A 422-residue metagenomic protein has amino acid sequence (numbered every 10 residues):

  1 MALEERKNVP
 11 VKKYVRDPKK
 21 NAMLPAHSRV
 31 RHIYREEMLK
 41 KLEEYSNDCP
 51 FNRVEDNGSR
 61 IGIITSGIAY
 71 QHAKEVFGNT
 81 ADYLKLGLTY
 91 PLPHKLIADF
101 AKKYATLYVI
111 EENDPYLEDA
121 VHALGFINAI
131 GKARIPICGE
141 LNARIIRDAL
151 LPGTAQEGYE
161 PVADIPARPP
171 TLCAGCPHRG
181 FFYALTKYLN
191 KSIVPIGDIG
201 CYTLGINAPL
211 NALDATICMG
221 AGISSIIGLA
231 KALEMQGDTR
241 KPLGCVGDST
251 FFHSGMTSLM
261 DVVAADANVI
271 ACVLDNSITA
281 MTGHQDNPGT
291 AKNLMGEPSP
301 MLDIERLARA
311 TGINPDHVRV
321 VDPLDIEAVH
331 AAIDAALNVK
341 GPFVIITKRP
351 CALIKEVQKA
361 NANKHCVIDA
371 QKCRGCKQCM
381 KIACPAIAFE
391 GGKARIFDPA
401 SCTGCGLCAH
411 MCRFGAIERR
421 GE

Functional and structural regions predicted by a protein language model:
M1-L172, P177-H178, A331, V339 (+1 more regions): Flexible, low-complexity linker and terminal segments
V30-S59, G197-I199, T203-T239: Extended redox/cofactor-interaction regions of prokaryotic respiratory oxidoreductases
G62-I64, V109-I110, V194-I196, K241-V246 (+2 more regions): Structural motif
S66-A69, D198-C201, D275-I278: Short glycine-enriched loops at secondary-structure junctions
Q71, R179, Y183, K187 (+11 more regions): Feature representing long, continuous alpha-helical segments
Y159-I223, A232: Active-site diphosphate/adenylate-binding microenvironment
K187, K191, L204, G228-T239 (+3 more regions): Conserved helix-loop functional segments at active or binding sites
I206-V344, I354-Q358: Thiamine diphosphate
